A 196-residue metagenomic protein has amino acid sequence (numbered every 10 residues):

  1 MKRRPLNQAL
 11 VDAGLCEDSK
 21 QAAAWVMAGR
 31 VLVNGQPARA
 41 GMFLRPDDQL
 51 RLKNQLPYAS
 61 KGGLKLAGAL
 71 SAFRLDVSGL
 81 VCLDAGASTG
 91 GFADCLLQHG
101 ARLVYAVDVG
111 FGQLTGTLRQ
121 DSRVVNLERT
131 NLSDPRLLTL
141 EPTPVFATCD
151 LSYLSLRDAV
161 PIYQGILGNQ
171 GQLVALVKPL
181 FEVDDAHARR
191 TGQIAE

Functional and structural regions predicted by a protein language model:
M1-D48: A basic, amphipathic helix-loop patch mediating RNA/tRNA/ribosome contacts
L15, S71-S78, L138-E141: Glycine-rich helix-loop-beta junction characteristic of Rossmann-like nucleotide cofactor-binding loops
R51-G63, S71-L75: Class I SAM-dependent methyltransferase Rossmann-like catalytic core, especially the SAM/SAH-binding loop
V77-S88: Conserved class I S-adenosyl-L-methionine
T89-G100: Conserved SAM-binding loop of SAM-dependent methyltransferases across substrates and taxa, primarily the Class I
L103-D158: S-adenosyl-L-methionine
R157-V177: A short glycine-rich, Lys/Arg-flanked "PGG" loop and its adjoining helix->strand segment in the class I
P179-E196: Short, glycine-/aromatic-enriched active-site segment of Class I SAM-dependent methyltransferases
